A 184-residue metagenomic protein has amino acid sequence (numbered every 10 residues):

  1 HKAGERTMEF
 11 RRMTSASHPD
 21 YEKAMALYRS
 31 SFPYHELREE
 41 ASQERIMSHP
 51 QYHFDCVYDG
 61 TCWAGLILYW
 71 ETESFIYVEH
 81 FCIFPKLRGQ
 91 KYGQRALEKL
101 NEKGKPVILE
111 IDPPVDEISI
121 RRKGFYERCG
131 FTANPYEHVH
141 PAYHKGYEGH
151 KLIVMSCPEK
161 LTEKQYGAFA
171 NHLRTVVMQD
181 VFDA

Functional and structural regions predicted by a protein language model:
G4-A41, L152, K164-A184: Short amphipathic alpha-helix that is part of the acyltransferase structural core
S30-G60: Active-site rim helix/loop that mediates acceptor-substrate recognition in acyltransferases
Y34, E110, K123, E127-Y147: Conserved catalytic-core motifs of GNAT/GCN5-like acyltransferases
Y52, G149-V154: Short hydrophobic/aromatic beta-strand or adjacent loop that forms the aromatic wall/cage of a ligand/substrate-binding
C56, T61-W70, S74-C82: Conserved beta-strand in the GNAT
I83, G89-E102: Conserved acetyl-CoA-binding loop-helix of GNAT-fold acetyltransferases
K103-I118: Conserved GNAT acetyl-CoA-binding A-motif
